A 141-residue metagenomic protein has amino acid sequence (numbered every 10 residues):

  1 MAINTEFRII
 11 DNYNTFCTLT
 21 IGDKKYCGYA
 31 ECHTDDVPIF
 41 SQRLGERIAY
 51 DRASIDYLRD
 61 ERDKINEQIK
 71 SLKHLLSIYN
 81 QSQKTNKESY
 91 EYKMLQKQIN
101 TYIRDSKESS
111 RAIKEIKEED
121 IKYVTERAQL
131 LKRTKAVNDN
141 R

Functional and structural regions predicted by a protein language model:
M1-R141: Catalytic phosphate/metal-binding cores of nucleic-acid and nucleotide-processing enzymes, i.e., regions that mediate
